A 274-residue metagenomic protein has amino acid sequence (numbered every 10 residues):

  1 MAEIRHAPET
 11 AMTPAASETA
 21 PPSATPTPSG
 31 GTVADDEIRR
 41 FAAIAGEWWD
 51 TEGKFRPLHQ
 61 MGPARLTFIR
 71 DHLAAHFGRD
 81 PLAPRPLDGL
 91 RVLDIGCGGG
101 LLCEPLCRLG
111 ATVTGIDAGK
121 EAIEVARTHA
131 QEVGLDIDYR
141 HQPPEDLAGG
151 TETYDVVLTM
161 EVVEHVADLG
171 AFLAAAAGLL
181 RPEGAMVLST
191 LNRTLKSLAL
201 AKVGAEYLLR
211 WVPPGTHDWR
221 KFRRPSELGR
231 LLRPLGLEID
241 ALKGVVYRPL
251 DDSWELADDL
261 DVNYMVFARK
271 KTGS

Functional and structural regions predicted by a protein language model:
A2-F55, H59: N-terminal, positively charged/glycine-rich alpha-helical extensions of SAM-dependent methyltransferases
Q60-D88: Conserved alpha-helix/loop element of class I SAM-dependent methyltransferases that forms part of the SAM/SAH-binding
L73, F77, A130, L232: Conserved hydrophobic residues forming the short capping helix/wall of the S-adenosyl-L-methionine
D80-R85, L90-L195, V266-A268: Conserved SAM-binding loop
V187-L209: Conserved class I S-adenosyl-L-methionine
T190, R210-E227: Acceptor-substrate binding/catalytic loop of class I
R220-G236, L242: Short alpha-helix
S253-S274: Core SAM-dependent methyltransferase catalytic element
